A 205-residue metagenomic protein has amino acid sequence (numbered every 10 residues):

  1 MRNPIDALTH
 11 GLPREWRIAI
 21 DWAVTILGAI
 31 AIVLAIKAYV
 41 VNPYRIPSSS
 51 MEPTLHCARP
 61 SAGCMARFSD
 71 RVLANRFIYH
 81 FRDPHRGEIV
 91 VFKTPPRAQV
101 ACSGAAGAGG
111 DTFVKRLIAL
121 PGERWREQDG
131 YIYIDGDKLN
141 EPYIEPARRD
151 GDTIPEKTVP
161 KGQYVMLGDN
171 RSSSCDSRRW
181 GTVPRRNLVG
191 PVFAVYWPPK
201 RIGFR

Functional and structural regions predicted by a protein language model:
M1-A31, A35, Y39-R205: Soluble "head" domains of membrane/secretory-pathway proteins
